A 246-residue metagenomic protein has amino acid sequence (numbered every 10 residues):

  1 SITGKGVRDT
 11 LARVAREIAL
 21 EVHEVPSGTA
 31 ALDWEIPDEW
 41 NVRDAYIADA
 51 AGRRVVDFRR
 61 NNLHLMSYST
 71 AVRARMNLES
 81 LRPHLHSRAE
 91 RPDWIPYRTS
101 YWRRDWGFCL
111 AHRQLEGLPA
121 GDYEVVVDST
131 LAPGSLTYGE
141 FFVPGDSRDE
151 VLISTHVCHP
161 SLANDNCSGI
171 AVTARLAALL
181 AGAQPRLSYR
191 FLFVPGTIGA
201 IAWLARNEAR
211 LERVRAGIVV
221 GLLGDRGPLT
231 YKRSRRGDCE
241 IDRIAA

Functional and structural regions predicted by a protein language model:
S1-A246: N-terminal hydrophobic/helix-forming segments and targeting peptides
